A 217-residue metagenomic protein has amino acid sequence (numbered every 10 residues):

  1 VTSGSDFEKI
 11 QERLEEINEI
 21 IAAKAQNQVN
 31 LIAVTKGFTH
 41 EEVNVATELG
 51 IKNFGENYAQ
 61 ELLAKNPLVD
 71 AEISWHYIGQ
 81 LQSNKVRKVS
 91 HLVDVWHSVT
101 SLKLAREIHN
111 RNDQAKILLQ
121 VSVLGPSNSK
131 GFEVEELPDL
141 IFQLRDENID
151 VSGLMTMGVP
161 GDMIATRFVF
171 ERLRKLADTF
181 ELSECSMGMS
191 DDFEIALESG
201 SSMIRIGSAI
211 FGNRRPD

Functional and structural regions predicted by a protein language model:
T2-S183, M189-D191, L197-S199: Conserved alpha/beta-domain cores
G188, S208: Short Ser/Thr-rich beta->loop micro-motif in glycosyltransferases that lines and helps position the nucleotide-sugar
E194, I204: Glycine-centered loop/turn positions within well-structured domains that cap or flank conserved ligand/cofactor-binding
L197, I210-D217: Expand to "…catalyze enediolate/carbanion chemistry for C-C bond making/breaking, isomerization, decarboxylation
S202-M203, A209: Divalent-metal-activated hydrolytic enzyme cores
